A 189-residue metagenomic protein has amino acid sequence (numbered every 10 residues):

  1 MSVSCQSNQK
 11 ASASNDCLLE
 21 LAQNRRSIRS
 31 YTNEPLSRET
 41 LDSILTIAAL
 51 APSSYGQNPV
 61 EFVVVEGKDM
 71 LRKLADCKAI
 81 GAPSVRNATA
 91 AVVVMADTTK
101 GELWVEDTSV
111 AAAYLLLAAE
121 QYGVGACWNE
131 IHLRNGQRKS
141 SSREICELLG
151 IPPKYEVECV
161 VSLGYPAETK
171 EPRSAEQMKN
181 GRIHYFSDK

Functional and structural regions predicted by a protein language model:
S2-K189: Acidic, surface-exposed loops and disordered segments
